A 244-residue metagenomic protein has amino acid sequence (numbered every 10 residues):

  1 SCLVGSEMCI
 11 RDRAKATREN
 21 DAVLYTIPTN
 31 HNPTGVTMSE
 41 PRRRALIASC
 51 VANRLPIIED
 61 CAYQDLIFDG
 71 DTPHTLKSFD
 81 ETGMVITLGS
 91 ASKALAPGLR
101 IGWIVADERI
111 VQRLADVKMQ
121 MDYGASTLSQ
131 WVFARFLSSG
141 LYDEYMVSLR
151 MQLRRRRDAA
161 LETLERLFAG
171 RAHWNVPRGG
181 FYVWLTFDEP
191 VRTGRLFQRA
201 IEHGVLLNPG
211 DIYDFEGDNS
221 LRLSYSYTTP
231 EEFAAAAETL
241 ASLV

Functional and structural regions predicted by a protein language model:
C2-I10: Short, small-residue-biased leader/transition segments that mark boundaries at the very start of proteins
R11-F68: Active-site phosphate-binding strand-loop segment of PLP-dependent enzymes
A52-N53, G83, H203: Helix C-cap/helix->beta junction micro-motif
E81-M151: Conserved core segment of the aminotransferase class I/II
V105, W184-T186, S224-S226: Short hydrophobic/aromatic beta-strand micro-patches that form the beta-sheet surface supporting nucleotide- or nucleic
A134, M151-L161, H173-T186: Conserved glycine-rich beta-strand-loop-beta hairpin in the small C-terminal domain of fold type I
E202-G204, D214-V244: PLP-dependent enzyme catalytic core of the Aspartate aminotransferase-like
